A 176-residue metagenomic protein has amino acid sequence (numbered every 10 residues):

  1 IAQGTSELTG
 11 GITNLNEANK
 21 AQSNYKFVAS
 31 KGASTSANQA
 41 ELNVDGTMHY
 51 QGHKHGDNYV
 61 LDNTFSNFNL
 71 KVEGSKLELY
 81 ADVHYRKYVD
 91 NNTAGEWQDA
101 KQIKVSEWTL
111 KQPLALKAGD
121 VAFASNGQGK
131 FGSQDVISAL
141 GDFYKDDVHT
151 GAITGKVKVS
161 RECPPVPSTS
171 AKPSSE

Functional and structural regions predicted by a protein language model:
I1-G32, E41-N43, H49-V166: Extracytosolic secretory-pathway proteins
E162-E176: Ser/Thr/Gly/Pro-rich low-complexity, disordered linker/stalk segments of secreted and cell-surface proteins
